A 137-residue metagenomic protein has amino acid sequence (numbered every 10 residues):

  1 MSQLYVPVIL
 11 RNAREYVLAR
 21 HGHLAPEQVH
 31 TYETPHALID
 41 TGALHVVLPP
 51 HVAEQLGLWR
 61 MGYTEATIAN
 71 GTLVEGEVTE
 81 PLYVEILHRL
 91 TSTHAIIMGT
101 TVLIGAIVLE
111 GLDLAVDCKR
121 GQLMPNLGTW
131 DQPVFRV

Functional and structural regions predicted by a protein language model:
M1-V137: Pepsin/retropepsin-fold aspartyl endopeptidases
